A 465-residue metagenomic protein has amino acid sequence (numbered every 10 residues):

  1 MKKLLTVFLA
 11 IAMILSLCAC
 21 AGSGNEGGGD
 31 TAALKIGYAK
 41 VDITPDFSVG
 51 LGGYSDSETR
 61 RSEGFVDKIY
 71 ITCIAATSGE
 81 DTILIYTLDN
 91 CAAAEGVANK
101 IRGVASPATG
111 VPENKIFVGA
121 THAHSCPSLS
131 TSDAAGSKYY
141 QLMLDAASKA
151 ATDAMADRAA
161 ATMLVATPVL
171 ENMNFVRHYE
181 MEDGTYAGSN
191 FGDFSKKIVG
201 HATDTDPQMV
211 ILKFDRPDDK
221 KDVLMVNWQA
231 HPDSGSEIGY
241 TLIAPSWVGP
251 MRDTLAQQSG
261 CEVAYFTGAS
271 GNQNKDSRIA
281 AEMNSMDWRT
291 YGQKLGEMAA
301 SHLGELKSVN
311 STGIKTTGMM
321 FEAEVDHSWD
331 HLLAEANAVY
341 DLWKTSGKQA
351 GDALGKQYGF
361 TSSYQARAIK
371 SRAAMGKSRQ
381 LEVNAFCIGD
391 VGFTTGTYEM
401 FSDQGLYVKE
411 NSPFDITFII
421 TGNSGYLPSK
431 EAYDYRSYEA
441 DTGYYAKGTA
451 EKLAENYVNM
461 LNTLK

Functional and structural regions predicted by a protein language model:
M1-L9: Positively charged n-region of N-terminal signal peptides that target proteins for export
V7, G22-G24, G396: Terminal low-complexity, intrinsically disordered regions
F8-S16: Bacterial N-terminal signal peptides
L15-T31: Sec-dependent signal peptide cleavage junction
G29-G119, P127-E262, G268-I279, M283-T290 (+2 more regions): Conserved beta-alpha junction segments in alpha/beta enzyme cores
L295: Anionic-ligand-binding alpha/beta catalytic cores of soluble enzymes and soluble regulatory domains that recognize
